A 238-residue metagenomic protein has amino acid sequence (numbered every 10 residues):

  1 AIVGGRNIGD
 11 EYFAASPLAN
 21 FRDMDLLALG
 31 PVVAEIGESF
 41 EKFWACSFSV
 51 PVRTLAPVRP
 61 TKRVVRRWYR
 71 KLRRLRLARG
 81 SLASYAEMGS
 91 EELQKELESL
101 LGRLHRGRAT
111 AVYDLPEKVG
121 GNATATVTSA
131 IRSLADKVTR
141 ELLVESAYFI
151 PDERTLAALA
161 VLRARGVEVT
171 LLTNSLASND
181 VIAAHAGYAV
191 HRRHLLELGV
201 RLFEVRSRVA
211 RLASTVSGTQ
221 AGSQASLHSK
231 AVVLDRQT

Functional and structural regions predicted by a protein language model:
A1-T238: Charged, low-complexity intrinsically disordered terminal segments
